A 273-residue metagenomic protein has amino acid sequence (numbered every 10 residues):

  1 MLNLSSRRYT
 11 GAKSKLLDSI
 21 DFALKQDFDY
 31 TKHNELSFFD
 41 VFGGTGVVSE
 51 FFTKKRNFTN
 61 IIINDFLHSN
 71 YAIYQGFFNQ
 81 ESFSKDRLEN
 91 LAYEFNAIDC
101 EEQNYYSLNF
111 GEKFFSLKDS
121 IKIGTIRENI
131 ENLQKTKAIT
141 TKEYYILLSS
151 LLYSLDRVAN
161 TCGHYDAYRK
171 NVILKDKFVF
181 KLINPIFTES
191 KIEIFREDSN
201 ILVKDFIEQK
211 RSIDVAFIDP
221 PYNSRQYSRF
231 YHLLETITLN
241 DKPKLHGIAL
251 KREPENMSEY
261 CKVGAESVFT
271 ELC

Functional and structural regions predicted by a protein language model:
M1-S37, V41, V47-F51, Q80: S-adenosyl-L-methionine
K25, D29-Y30, V203-S212: Short amphipathic alpha-helix with an adjacent loop that forms part of the alpha/beta core around
F38-F52, I63-H68, E208-F230: Conserved proline-anchored active-site loop of SAM-dependent methyltransferases that bridges a beta-strand
K54-N60: Conserved S-adenosyl-L-methionine
N60-I62, F66-I186, S224, S228-E271: Class I S-adenosyl-L-methionine-dependent methyltransferase module
E193-F195: General small-molecule cofactor/ligand-binding pocket signal
E197-V203: Conserved SAM/SAH-binding loop
